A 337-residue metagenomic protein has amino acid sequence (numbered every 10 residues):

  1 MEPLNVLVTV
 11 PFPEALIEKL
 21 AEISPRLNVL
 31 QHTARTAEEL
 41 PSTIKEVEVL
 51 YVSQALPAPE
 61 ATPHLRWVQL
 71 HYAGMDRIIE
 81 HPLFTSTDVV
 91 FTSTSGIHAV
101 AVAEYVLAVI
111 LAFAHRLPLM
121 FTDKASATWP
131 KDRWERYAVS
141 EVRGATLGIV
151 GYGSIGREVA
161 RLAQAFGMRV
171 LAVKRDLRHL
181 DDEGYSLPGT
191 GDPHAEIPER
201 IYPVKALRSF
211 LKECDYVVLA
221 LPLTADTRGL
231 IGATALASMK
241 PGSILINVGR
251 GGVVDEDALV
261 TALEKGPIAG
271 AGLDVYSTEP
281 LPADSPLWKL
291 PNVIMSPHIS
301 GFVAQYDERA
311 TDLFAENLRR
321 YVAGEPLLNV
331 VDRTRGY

Functional and structural regions predicted by a protein language model:
M1-V47, L171, R175-R178, V322: N-terminal glycine-/charge-rich "phosphate-binding" loop or analogous flexible N-terminal tail
P3, R143-T146, G242: Phosphate-coordination loops involved in phosphoryl transfer and adenosine-cofactor binding
T9, S53, H71, A220-P222 (+1 more regions): Short, well-ordered coil/turn residues at beta-beta hairpins and beta-strand->alpha-helix junctions within
E46-A125, V139-R143: Phosphate/diphosphate ligand-binding glycine-rich loop within oxidoreductases
A58-H64, H81-T87, L236-P241, A262-G266 (+1 more regions): Short, conserved loop/helix-junction motifs that constitute active-site signature segments in enzyme catalytic cores
T92-Y105, F113, L119, D123 (+2 more regions): C-terminal helix-to-coil terminal segments
F121-E158, P203: Glycine-rich NAD(P)-binding loop of Rossmann-like domains
D176-P286: Rossmann-like adenosine-cofactor binding region
